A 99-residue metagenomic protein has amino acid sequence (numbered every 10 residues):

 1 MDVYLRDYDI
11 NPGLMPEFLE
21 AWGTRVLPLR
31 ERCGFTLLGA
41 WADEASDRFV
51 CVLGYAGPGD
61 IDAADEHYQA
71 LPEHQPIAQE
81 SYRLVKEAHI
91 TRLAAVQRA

Functional and structural regions predicted by a protein language model:
D2-D7, F18, L29-R30, F49-L53: Short, structured motif recognition centered on aromatic/hydrophobic residues
E20-L38, G54-T91: An amphipathic, aromatic/His-enriched active-site/gating alpha helix that lines ligand/cofactor pockets
A40-A42: Short, solvent-exposed loop/turn elements at beta->coil junctions and helix N-caps that rim active or binding pockets
E44-S46: Short strand-connecting beta-turns/loops that link adjacent beta-strands
H89-A99: Short, low-order "capping/linker" segments at domain edges
